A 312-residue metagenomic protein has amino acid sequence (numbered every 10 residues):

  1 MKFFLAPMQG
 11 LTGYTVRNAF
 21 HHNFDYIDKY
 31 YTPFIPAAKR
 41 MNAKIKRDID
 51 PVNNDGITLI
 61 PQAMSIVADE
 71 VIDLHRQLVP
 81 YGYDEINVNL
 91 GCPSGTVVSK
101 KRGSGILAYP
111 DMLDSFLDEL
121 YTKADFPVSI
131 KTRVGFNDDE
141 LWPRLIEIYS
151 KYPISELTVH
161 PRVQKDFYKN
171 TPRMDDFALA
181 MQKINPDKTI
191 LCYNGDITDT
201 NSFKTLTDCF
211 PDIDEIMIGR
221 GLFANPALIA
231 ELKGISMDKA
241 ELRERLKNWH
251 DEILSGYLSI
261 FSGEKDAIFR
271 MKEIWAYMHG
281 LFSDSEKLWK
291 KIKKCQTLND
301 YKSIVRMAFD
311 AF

Functional and structural regions predicted by a protein language model:
M1-F312: Flavin-dependent oxidoreductase catalytic cores
